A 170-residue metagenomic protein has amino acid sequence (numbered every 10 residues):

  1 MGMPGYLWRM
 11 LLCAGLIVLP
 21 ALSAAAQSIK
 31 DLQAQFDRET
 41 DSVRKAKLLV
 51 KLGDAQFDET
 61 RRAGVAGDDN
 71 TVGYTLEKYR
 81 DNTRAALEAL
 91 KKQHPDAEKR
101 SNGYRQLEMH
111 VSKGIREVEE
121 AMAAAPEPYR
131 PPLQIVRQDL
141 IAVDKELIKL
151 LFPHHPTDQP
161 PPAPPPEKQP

Functional and structural regions predicted by a protein language model:
M1-L7: N-terminal secretory signal peptides that target proteins for export/translocation
G5, A21, P165-E167: Generic low-complexity segments that are intrinsically disordered, proline-rich and/or Lys/Arg-biased
R9-A21: Bacterial N-terminal signal peptides
A26-P170: Long, charged/polar, soluble alpha-helical segments
